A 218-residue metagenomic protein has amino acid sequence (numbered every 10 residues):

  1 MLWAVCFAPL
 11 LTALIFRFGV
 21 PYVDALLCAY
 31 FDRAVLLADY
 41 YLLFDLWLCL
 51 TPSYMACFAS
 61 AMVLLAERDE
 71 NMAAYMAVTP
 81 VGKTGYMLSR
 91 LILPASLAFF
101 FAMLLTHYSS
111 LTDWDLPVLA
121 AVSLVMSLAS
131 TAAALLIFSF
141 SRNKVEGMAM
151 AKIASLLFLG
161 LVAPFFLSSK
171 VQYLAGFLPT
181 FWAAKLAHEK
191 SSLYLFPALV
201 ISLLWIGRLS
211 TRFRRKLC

Functional and structural regions predicted by a protein language model:
M1-A25, L43-C57, A95, F99 (+2 more regions): Hydrophobic alpha-helical transmembrane segments of multi-pass membrane transport/permease proteins
L26-D39, L104-V122, L128, S141 (+3 more regions): Membrane-interfacial helix-loop-helix connectors in multipass membrane proteins
D39-V78, K83-L91, A95-L105: Hydrophobic alpha-helical transmembrane segments of multi-pass membrane transport proteins
D45, S53-F58, L88-S89, W114-V122 (+2 more regions): Short alpha-helical transmembrane interface motifs in multi-pass membrane proteins
S53-S60, L104, A132-I137, P179 (+2 more regions): Hydrophobic/aromatic residues in alpha-helical transmembrane segments
V122-L159: A structural motif at transmembrane helix-loop-helix junctions in multipass membrane proteins
L136, L199-C218: Junction motif at the cytosolic side of a transmembrane helix
F166-F196: Short hydrophobic, aromatic-rich alpha-helical segments embedded in or entering the lipid bilayer of multi-pass
